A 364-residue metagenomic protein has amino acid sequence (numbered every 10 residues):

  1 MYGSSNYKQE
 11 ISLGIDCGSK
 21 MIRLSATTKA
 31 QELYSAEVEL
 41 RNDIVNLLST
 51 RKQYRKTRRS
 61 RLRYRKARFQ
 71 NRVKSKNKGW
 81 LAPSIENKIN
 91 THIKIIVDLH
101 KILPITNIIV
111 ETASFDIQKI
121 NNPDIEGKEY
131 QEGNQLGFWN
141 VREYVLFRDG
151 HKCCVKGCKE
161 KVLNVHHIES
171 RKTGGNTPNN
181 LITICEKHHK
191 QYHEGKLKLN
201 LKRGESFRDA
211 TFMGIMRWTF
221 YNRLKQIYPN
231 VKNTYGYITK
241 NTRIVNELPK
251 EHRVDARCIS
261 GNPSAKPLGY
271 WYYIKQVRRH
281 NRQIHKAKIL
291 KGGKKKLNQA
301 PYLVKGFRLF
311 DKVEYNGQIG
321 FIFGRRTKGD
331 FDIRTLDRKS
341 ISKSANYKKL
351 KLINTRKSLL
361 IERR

Functional and structural regions predicted by a protein language model:
M1-I11: A short acidic-Thr-Gly-centered motif at the start of a beta-strand
N6, S19-M21, T27-L136, N200-G306 (+1 more regions): Substrate-contacting helices/loops that form the catalytic groove of nucleic-acid and nucleotide-polymer processing
E10-G18: Two-metal-ion RNase H-like nuclease active-site motif
L24-A26, F331-D337: SH3/SH3-like beta-barrel fold
K101-N107, L136-N164, C185-H188, R308 (+1 more regions): Short cysteine-rich loop/turn motifs with clustered Cys
C154-T183, E194-L197: Histidine-centered nuclease catalytic patch
D311-K312, Q318-R334: Short beta-strand-centered aromatic/proline hotspots
K339-R364: Intrinsically disordered, low-complexity, charged/polar segments
